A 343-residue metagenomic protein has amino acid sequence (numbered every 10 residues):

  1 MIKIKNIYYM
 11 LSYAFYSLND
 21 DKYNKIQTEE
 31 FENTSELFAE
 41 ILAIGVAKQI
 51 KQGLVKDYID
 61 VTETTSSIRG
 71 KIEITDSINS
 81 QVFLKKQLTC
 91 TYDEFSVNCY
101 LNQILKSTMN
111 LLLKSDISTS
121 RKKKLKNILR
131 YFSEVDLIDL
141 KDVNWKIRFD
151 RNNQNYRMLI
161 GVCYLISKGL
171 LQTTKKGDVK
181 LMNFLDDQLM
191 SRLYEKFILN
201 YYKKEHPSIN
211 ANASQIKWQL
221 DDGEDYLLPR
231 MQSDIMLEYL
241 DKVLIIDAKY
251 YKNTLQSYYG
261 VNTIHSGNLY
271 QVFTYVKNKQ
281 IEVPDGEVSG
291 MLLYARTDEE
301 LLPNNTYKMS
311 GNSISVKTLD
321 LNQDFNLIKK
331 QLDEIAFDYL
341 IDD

Functional and structural regions predicted by a protein language model:
M1-V179: Terminal, charged accessory segments of proteins
T28, F149, F184-Q188, N262: Active-site oxyanion-binding pockets that recognize sulfate/phosphate
N144, M182-N183, G260: Short amphipathic alpha-helical segments at helix-loop
M158, S167-K203: Solvent-exposed, charged helical/coil patches that constitute nucleic-acid or partner-interaction surfaces
D187-D343: Catalytic core segments in nucleotide and nucleic-acid processing enzymes
